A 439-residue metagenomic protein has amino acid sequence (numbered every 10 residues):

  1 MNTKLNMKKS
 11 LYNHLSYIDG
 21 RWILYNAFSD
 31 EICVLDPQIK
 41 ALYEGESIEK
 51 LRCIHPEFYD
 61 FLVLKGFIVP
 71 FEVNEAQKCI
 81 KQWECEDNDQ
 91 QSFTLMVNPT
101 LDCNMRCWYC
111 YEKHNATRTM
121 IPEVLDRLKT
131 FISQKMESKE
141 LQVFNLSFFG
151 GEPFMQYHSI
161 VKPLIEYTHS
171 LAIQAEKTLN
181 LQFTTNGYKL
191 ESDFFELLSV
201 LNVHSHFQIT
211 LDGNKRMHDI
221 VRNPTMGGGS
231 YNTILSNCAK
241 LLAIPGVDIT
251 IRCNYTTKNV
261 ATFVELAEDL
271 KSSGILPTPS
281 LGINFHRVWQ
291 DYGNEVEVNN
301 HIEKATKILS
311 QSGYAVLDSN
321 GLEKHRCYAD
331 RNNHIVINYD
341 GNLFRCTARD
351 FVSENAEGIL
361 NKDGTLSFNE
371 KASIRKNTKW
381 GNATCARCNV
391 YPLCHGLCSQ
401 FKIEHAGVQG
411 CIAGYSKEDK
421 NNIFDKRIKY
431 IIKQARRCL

Functional and structural regions predicted by a protein language model:
N2-M7, S280-V352, L393: A C-terminal junction/extension of Radical SAM enzymes
L5-V34, P56-M96: N-terminal [4Fe-4S]-dependent radical SAM core
M7-L11, S353-L439: Flexible mid-to-C-terminal extensions adjoining Fe-S/redox cofactors in radical SAM and related proteins
Y43-C53: Short helix-coil junctions and helix-kink-helix linkers
F71-Q91, L309-A315, E354-G381: Short, charged low-complexity linear segments at domain edges
M96, T100, K113-I283: Conserved glycine-rich "GG(E/T)P / GGGxP" loop and the immediately following alpha-helix in the radical SAM core
C103, C107-C110: The canonical Cys-X-X-Cys-His
C110-N115, N389-L393: Detector for the c-type heme attachment site
